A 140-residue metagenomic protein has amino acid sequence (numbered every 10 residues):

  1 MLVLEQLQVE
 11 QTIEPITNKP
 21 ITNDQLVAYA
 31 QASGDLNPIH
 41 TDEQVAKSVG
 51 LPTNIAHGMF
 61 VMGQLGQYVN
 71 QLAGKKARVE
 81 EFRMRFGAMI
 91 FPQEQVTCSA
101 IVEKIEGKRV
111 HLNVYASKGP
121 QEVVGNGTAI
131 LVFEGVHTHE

Functional and structural regions predicted by a protein language model:
M1-I13, I90-E140: HotDog/MaoC-like acyl-thioester-processing domains
M1-N54: Catalytic strand-loop segment that frames the active site of acyl-thioester-processing enzymes
T17, I21, F86, L131-F133: Hydrophobic residues in beta-strands and at strand termini
Q31-G34, Q67-G74, G119: Short, intrinsically disordered, mixed-charge
K47-A56, F60-S99, H111: Hydrophobic beta-strand-centered segment that forms part of the acyl-chain substrate-binding groove
